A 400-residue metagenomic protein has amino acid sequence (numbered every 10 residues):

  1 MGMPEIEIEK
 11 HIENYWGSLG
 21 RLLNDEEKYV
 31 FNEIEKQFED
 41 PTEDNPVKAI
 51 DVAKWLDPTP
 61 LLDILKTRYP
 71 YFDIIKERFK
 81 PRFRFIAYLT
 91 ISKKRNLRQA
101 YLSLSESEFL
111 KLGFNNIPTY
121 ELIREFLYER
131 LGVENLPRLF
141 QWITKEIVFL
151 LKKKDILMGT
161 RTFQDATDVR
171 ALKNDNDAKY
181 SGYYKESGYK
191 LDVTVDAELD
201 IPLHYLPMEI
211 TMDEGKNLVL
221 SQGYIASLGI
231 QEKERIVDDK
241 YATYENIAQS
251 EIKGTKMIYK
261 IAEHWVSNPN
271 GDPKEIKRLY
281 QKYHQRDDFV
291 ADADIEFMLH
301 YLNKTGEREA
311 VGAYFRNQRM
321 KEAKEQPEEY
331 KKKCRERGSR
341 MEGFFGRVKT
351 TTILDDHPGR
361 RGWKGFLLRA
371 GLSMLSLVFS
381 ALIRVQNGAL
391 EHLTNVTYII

Functional and structural regions predicted by a protein language model:
G2-I91, E134-W142, F149: Dynamic "connector" segments at or just before major functional cores
Y69-I75, L110-L112, P207, R360-G362: A short glycine/serine-rich beta->alpha loop
R78, S92, L102, E125-I252 (+1 more regions): Polybasic low-complexity intrinsically disordered regions
R78-I86, I123, M341, L368-L372: Short runs of predominantly hydrophobic/aromatic residues within well-ordered alpha helices that form helix-helix
L97-L112: DNA-recognition alpha helix
L112-L131: Major-groove recognition helix of helix-turn-helix-like DNA-binding domains
I247-G346: Helix-centered, glycine/charged polyanion-binding patches within enzymatic domains that contact phosphate-containing
E329-I400: Basic, amphipathic alpha-helical segments enriched in Lys/Arg and hydrophobic/aromatic residues
